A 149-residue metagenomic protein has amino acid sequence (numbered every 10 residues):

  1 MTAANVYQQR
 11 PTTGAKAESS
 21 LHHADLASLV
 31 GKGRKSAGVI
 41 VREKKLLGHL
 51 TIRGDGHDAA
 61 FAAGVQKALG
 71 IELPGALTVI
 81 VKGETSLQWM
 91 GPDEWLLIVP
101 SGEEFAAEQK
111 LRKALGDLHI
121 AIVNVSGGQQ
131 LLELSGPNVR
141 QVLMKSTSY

Functional and structural regions predicted by a protein language model:
M1-Y149: Basic, glycine/lysine-rich polyanion-binding surfaces/domains
